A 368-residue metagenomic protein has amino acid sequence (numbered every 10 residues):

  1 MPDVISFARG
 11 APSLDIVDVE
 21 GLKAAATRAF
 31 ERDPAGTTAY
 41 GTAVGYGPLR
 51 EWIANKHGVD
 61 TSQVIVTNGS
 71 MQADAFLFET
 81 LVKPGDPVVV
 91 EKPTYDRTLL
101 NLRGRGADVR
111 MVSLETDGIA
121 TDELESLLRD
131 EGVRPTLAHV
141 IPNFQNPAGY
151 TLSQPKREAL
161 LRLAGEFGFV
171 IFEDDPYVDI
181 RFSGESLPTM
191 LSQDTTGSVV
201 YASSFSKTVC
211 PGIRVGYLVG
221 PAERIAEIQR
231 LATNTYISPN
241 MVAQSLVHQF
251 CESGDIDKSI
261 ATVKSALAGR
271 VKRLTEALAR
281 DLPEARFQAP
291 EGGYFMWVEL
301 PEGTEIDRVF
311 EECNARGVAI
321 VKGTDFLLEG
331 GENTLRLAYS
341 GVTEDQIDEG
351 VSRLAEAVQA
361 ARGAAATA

Functional and structural regions predicted by a protein language model:
M1-A43, N55, F169, N314-V318 (+1 more regions): N-terminal "arm"/small-domain region of PLP-dependent enzymes with the aminotransferase-like
G36-F167, D179-D194, L267, D345 (+1 more regions): Conserved core of the PLP fold type I
L191-E227, P239-V242: Active-site PLP attachment segment
V219, W297-E299, A338-S340: Short hydrophobic/aromatic beta-strand micro-patches that form the beta-sheet surface supporting nucleotide- or nucleic
I228-T235, E252-T275: Structural signature of PLP-dependent enzymes
H248, S265-T275, R286-E299, E312: Conserved glycine-rich beta-strand-loop-beta hairpin in the small C-terminal domain of fold type I
A315-R316, L328-A368: PLP-dependent enzyme catalytic core of the Aspartate aminotransferase-like
